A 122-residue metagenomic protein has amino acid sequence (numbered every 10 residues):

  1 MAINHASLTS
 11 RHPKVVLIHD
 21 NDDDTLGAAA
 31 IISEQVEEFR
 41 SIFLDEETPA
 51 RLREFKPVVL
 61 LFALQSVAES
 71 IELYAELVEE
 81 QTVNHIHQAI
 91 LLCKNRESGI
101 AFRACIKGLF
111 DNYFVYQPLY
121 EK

Functional and structural regions predicted by a protein language model:
M1-E38: Non-catalytic signal-transmission and effector/linker regions of two-component phosphorelay proteins
L17, S41, F62: Conserved SAM-binding loop
D23-L26, D45-A89, C93-A101: Conserved phosphotransfer microenvironments
A30-I32, Y74-L77, A104-K107: Short, glycine/charged-enriched secondary-structure capping and boundary segments
Q35, H85, K107-L109: Short, structured coil segments at secondary-structure junctions
R40-L44, Y113-V115: Short acidic-hydrophobic, aromatic-tinged amphipathic segments that line or gate anion-handling sites
I90-E97, R103-K122: Output/docking surface of receiver
